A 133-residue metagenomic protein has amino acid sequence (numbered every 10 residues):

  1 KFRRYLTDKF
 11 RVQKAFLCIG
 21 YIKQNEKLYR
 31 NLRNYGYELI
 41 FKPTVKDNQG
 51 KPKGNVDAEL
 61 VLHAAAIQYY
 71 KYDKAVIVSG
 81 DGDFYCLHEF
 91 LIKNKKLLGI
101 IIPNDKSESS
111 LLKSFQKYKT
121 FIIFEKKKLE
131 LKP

Functional and structural regions predicted by a protein language model:
K1, E59-H63, D83: Well-ordered alpha-helical segments embedded in enzymatic catalytic cores
K1-P52, V56, I92-K106: Domain-level signal for Mg2+-assisted phosphodiester chemistry and nucleotide/NA-binding surfaces in nucleic-acid
L17, A64, D81: A residue-level signal for conserved active-site and pocket-lining positions in enzyme catalytic cores
N25-E26, F84-L87, E108-S109: Short, well-ordered alpha-helical microsegments
L32-R33, P52-L60, K113-S114, K132-P133: Short, surface-exposed amphipathic charged segments that create phosphate/polyanion-binding patches used for binding
G50-V78: Internal catalytic-core helix/loop-beta-alpha segment that presents or stabilizes conserved functional determinants
Y69, K74-P103: Acidic, metal-binding active-site segment of PIN/NYN-like and related structure-specific nucleases
F90-P133: Acidic, PIN/NYN-like endoribonuclease modules and their adjacent C-terminal/linker elements
